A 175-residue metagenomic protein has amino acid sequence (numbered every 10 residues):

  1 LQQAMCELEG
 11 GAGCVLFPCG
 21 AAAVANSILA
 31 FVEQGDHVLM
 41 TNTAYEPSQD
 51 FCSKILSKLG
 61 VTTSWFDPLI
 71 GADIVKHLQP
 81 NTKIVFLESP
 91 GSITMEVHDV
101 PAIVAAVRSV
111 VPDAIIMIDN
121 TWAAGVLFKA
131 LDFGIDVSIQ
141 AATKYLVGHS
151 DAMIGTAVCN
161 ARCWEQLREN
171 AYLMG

Functional and structural regions predicted by a protein language model:
L1-E9: Aromatic- and Gly/Pro-rich amphipathic surface segment
G13-G175: Conserved PLP-enzyme active-site core in the AAT-like
